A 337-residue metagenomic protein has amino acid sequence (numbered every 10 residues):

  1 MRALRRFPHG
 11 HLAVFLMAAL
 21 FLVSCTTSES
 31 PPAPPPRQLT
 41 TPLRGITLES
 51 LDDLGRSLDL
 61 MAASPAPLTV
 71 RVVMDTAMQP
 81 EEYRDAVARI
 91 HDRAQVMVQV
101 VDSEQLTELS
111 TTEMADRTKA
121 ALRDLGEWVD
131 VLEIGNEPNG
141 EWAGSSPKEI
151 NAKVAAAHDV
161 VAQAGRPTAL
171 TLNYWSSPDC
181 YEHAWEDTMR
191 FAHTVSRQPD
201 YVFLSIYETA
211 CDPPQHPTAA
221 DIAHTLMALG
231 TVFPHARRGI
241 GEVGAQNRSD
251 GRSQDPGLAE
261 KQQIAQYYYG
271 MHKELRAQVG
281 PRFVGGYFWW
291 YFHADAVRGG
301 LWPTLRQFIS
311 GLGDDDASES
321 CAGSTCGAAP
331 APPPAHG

Functional and structural regions predicted by a protein language model:
L22-S24: C-terminal motif of bacterial Sec signal peptides marking the signal peptidase cleavage site
T26-S28: Bacterial signal peptide processing site
P31-A77, W290: Boundary/entry segment of secreted carbohydrate-active catalytic domains
G55-P65, Q79-M97, A120-E127, R190-Q198 (+2 more regions): Acidic (Asp/Glu)-rich catalytic clusters
V98, D130, N136, L172-Y174 (+3 more regions): Aromatic- and acid-rich polysaccharide-binding/catalytic face of secreted or lumenal carbohydrate-active enzymes
E108-I134, S146-V161, H183-P199, Q266-Q278: An active-site-proximal structural segment forming one wall of the substrate-binding cleft that immediately precedes
A120-P147, A169-S176, I240-V243, V284-H293: Active-site groove signature of glycoside hydrolases
G239-P334: Substrate-binding cleft of secreted/luminal carbohydrate-active enzymes
